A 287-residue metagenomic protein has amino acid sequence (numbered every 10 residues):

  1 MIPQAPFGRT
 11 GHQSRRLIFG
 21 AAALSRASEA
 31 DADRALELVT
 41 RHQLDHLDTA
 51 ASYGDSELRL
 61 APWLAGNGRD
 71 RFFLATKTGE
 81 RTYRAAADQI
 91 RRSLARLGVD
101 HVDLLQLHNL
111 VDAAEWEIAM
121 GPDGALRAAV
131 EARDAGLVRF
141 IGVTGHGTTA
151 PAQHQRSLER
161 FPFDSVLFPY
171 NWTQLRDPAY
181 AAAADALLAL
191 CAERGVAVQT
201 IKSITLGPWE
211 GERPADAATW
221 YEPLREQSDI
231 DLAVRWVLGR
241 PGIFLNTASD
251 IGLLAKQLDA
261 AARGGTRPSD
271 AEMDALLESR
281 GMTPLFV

Functional and structural regions predicted by a protein language model:
M1-F72, A128: N-terminal binding-site loop/beta-alpha segment at the start of enzyme catalytic domains that lines or forms
F7, F19, V39, L47 (+10 more regions): Conserved, mostly hydrophobic/aromatic
G8-G11, T40-R41, A61-R71, R91-D100 (+3 more regions): Acidic (Asp/Glu)-rich catalytic clusters
L17-A30, A75-A85, A114-I118, G145-T149 (+1 more regions): Active-site mouth loops of central-metabolism enzymes
R26-V39, Y83-G98, T148-L158, S228-A233: Short, acidic/polar
D55, L110-V287: Beta/alpha (TIM)-barrel catalytic core signal, keyed to glycine-rich beta->alpha loops juxtaposed to Asp/Glu that bind
D70-T82, L104-H108, F168-Y170: A short, structured active-site edge motif that brings together acidic residues
L94-E117: Active-site groove signature of glycoside hydrolases
